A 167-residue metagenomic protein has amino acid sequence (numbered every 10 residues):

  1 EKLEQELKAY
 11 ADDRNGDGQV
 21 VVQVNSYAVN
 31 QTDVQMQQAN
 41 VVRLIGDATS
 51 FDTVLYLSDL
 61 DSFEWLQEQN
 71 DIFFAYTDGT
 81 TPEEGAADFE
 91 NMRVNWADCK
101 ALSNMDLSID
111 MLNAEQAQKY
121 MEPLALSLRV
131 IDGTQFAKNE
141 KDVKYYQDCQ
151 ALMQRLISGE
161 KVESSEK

Functional and structural regions predicted by a protein language model:
E1-K8, K161-K167: Gram-positive cell-envelope targeting signals
K2-E64: Extracytoplasmic/periplasmic/luminal assembly and interaction segments in envelope/secretory/respiratory proteins
L7, V22, L126-L128, M153: Hydrophobic beta-strand residues in large extracellular and virion-surface proteins
Y10, Y27, Y56, Y76 (+2 more regions): Sequence-level detector for tyrosine residue identity
Q19, D71, M121-P123: Sequence-level motif detector for i,i+2 pairs with an aromatic at +2
A39-K100: Extracytoplasmic "Venus flytrap"/periplasmic binding protein-like
Y76-K141: A structural signal for short loop-to-beta-strand junctions that line the ligand-binding cleft of periplasmic/secreted
V143-S164: Surface-exposed amphipathic alpha-helical segments
